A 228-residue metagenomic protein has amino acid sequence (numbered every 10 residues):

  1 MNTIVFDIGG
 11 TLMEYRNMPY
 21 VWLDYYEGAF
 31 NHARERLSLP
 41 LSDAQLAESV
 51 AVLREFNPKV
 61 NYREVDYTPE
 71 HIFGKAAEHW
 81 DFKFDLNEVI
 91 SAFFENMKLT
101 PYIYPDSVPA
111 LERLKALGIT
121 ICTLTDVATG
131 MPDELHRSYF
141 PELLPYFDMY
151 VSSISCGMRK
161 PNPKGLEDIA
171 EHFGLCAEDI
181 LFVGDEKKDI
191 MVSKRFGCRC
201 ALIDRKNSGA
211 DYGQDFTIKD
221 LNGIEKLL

Functional and structural regions predicted by a protein language model:
M1-I4, L39-A44, V108, E112-K115 (+1 more regions): Asp-based, Mg2+/Mn2+-dependent phosphohydrolase catalytic module
M1-S49: Active-site neighborhood of HAD-like aspartate-dependent phosphohydrolases
F30, F73, L166: Generic structural marker for isolated residues within well-ordered, non-membrane alpha-helices of soluble domains
D43-A92: A metal-dependent, Asp-based hydrolase signature
A92-P101: Surface-exposed cleft-lining segments at the edges of enzyme active sites
